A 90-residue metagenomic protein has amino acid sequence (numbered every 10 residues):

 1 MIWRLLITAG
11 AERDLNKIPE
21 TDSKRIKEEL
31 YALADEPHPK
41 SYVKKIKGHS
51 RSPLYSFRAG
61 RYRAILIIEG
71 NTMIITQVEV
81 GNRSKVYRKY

Functional and structural regions predicted by a protein language model:
M1-I2, R51: Basic nucleic-acid-binding interfaces
I2-R4, A9, R13, K17 (+5 more regions): Enriched for short, Lys/Arg-rich terminal
K17-E20, D35: Short, intrinsically disordered, mixed-charge
Y31-S56: A short, surface-exposed loop/turn module that caps and links secondary-structure elements
